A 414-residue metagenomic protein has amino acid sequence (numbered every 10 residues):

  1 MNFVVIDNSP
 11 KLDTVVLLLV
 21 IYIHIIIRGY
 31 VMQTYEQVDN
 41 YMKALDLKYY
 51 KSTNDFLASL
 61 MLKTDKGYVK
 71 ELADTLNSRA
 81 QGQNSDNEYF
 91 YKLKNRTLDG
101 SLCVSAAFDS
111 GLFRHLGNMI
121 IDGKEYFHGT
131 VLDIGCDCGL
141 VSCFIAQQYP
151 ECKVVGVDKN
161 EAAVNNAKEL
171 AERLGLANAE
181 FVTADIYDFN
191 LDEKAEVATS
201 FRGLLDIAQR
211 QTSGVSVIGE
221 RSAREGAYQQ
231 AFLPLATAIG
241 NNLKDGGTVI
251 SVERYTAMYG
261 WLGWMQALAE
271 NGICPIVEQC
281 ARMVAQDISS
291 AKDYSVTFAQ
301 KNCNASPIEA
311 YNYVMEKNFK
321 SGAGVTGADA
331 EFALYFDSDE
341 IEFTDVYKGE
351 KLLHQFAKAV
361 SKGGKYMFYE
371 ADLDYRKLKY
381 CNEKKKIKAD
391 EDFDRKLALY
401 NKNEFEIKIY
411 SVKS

Functional and structural regions predicted by a protein language model:
N87-M119: Class I SAM-dependent methyltransferase Rossmann-like catalytic core, especially the SAM/SAH-binding loop
C138-P150: Conserved SAM-binding loop of SAM-dependent methyltransferases across substrates and taxa, primarily the Class I
N160: Conserved SAM/SAH-binding beta-strand->alpha-helix loop
A167-K168: Conserved SAM-binding loop
G175-I186: Conserved SAM-binding strand-loop segment of SAM-dependent methyltransferases
F201-A238: Mobile active-site "lid"/loop adjacent to the S-adenosyl-L-methionine
G246-E253: Conserved beta-strand signature within the Rossmann-like core of class I S-adenosyl-L-methionine
W261-L262, L268-G322: Class I S-adenosyl-L-methionine
